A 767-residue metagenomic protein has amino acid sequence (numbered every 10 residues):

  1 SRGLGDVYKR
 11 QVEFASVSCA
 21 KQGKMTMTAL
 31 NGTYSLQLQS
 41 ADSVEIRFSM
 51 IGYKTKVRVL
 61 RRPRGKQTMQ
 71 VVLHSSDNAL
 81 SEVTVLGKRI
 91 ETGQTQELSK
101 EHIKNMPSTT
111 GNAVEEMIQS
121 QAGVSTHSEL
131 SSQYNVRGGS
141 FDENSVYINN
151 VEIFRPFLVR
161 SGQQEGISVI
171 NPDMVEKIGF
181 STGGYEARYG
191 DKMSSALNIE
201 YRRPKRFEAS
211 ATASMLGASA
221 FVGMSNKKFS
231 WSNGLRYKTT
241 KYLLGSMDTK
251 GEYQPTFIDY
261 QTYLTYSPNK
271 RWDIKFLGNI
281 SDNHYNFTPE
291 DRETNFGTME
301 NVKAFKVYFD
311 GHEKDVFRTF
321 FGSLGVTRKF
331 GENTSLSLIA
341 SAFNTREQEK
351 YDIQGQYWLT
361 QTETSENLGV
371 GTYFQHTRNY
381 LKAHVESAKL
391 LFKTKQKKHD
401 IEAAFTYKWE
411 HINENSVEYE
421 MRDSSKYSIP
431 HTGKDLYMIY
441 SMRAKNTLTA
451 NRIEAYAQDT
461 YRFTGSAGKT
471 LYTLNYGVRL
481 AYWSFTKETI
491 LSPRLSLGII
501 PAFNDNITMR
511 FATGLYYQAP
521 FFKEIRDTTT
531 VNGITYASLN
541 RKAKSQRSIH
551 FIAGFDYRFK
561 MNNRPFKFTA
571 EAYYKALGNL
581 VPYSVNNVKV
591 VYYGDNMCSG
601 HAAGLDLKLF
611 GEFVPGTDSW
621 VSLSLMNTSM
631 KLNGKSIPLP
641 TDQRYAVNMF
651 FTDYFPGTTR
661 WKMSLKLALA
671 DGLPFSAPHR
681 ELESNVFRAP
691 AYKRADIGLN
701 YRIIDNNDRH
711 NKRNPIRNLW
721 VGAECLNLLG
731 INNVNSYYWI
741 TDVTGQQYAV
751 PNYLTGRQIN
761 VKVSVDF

Functional and structural regions predicted by a protein language model:
S1-Y8: Short, small-residue-biased leader/transition segments that mark boundaries at the very start of proteins
A15-A20, R47-K54, P63-P107, E115 (+3 more regions): Short, acidic, small-residue-rich periplasmic hinge/interaction motif at the N-terminus of Gram-negative outer-membrane
S35-Q37, N105, E152-F180: Short acidic/polar hinge/loop motifs at secondary-structure boundaries that mediate gating or recognition
S210, S214-Y237, K250-E290, E313-L338 (+1 more regions): Transmembrane beta-barrel wall of Gram-negative outer-membrane proteins
S267-D282, H312-T486, T569-A572, W620: Face-selective signature of the C-terminal outer-membrane beta-barrel domain
S335-S341, K542-N596, H601, V721-L726 (+1 more regions): Membrane-embedded beta-barrel scaffold of Gram-negative outer-membrane proteins
F463, A467-G468, Y573-A576, D595-S676: Gram-negative outer-membrane beta-barrel transporters
G616-S619, A668-P678, Y701-F767: C-terminal beta-signal and adjacent terminal beta-strands/loops of Gram-negative outer-membrane beta-barrel proteins
